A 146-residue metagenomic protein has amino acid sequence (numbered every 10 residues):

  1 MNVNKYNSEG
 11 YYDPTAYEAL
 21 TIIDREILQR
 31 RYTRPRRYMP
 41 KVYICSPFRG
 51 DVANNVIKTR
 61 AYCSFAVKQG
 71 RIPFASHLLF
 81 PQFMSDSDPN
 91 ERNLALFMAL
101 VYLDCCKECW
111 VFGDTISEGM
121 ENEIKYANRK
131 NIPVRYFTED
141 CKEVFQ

Functional and structural regions predicted by a protein language model:
M1-Q146: Conserved catalytic or regulatory cores that recognize and/or transform ribose-phosphate-containing ligands
